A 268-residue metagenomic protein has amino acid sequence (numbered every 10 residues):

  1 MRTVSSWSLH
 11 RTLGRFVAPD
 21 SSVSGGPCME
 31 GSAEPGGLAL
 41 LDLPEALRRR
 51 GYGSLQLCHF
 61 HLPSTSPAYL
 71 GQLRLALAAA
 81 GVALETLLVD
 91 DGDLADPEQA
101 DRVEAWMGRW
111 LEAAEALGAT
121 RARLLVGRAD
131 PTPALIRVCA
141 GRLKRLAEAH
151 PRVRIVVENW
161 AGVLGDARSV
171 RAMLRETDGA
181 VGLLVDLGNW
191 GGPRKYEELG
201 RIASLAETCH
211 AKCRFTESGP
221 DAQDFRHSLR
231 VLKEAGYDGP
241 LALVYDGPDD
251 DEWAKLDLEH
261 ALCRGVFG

Functional and structural regions predicted by a protein language model:
M1-R109, E115, A167, D178 (+1 more regions): N-terminal pre-domain/capping segments
R2-L9, L55-L57, L84-V89, A122-L124 (+4 more regions): Hydrophobic faces of well-ordered beta-strands that scaffold small-molecule active sites in alpha/beta enzyme cores
V4, L47, L77, A114 (+5 more regions): Conserved, mostly hydrophobic/aromatic
E34-G36, L57-Q72, G92-R102, R128-A134 (+4 more regions): Acidic-and-aromatic substrate-binding clefts and catalytic sites of carbohydrate-active enzymes
R49-G53, G118-A119, R152, A206 (+1 more regions): A structural motif
S54-L55, K144-R230: Acidic/histidine-rich catalytic cores of soluble enzymes
A76-G182, K255, L262: Active-site acidic/histidine proton-transfer and metal-coordination neighborhood in alpha/beta enzyme cores
A222-S228, K233-F267: Long hydrophobic alpha-helical segments typical of transmembrane helices together with their membrane-interfacial
